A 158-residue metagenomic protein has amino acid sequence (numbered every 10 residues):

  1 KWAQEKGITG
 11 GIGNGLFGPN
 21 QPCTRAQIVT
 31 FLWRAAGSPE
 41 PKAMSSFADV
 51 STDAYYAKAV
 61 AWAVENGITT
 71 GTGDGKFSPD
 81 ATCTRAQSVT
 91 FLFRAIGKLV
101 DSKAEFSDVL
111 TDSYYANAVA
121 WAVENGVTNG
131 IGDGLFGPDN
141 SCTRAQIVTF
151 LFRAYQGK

Functional and structural regions predicted by a protein language model:
E5, T9-K58, E65-A86, L92-A118 (+2 more regions): Feature responds to low-complexity, polar/acidic, surface-exposed segments characteristic of secreted/exported proteins
